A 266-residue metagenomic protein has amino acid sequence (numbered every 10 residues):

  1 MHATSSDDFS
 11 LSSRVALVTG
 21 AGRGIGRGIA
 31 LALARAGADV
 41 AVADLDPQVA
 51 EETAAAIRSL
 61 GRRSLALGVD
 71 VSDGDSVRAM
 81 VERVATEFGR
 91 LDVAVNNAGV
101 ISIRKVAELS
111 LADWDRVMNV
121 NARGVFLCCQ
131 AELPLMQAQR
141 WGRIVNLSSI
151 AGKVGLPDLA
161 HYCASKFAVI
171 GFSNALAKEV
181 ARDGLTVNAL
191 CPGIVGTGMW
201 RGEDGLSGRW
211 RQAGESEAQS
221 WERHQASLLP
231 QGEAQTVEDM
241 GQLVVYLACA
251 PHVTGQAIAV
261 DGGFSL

Functional and structural regions predicted by a protein language model:
A79-T86, R104-E108, A112-N119: Active-site Tyr-X3-Lys motif and surrounding loop/helix of classical short-chain dehydrogenase/reductase
K105-V106, D113-D115, I144, W210 (+1 more regions): Substrate-binding pocket helix/loop in short-chain dehydrogenase/reductase
F126, W141, E233-V260: C-terminal substrate-recognition "lid" of short-chain dehydrogenase/reductases
C129, S165, S173: Active-site helix of classical SDR
P134, K178-E179: Alpha-helical segment proximal to the catalytic Tyr-Lys
S149: Residue(s) in the substrate-gating loop at a strand-loop-helix junction that position the organic substrate next
A181, T186, V253-G255: Short, small/polar-rich loop/turn modules that mediate ligand/substrate recognition or access, typified
